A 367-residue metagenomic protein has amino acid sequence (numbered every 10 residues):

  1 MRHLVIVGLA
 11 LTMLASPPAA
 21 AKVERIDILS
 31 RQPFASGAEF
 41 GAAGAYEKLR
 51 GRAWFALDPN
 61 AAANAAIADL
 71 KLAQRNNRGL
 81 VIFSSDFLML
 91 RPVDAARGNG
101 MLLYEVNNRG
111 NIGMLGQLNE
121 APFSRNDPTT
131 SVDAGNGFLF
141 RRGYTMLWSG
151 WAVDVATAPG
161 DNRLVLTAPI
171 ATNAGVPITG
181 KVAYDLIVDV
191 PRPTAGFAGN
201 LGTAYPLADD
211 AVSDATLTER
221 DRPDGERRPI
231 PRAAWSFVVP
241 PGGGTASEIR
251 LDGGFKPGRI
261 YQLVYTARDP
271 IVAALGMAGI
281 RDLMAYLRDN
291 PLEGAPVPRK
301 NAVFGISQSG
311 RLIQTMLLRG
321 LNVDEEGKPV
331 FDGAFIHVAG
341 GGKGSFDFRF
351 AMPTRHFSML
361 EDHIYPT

Functional and structural regions predicted by a protein language model:
M1-L4: Positively charged n-region of N-terminal signal peptides that target proteins for export
I6-A15: Bacterial N-terminal signal peptides
A21-T367: C-terminal His-loop and adjacent cap/lid subdomain of alpha/beta-hydrolase
